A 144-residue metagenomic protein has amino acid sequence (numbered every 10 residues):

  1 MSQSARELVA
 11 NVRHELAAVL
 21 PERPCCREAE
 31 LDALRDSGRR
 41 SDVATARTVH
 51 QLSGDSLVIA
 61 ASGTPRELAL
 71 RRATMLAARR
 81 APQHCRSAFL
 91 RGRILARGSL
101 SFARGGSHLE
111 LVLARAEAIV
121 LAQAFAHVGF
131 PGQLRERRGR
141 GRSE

Functional and structural regions predicted by a protein language model:
S2-G38: N-terminal basic/disordered segments at the start of proteins
E30, S37-E144: DNA-contacting interfaces and partner/effector-binding or oligomerization modules in DNA-centric proteins
